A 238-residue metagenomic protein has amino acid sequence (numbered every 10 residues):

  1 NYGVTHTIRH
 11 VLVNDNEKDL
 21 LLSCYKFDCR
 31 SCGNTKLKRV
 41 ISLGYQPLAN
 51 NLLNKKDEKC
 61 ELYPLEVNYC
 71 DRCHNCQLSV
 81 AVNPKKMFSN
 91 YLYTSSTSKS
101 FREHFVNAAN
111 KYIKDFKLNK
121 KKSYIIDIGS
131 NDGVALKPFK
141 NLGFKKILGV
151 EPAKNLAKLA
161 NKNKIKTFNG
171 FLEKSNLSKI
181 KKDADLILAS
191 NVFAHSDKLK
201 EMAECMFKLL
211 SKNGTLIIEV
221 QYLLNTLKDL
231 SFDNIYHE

Functional and structural regions predicted by a protein language model:
N14-S100: N-terminal juxtadomain amphipathic helix that follows a signal peptide/anchor or precedes a small N-terminal auxiliary
N51, I218-E238: Short, glycine-/aromatic-enriched active-site segment of Class I SAM-dependent methyltransferases
K121-N131: Conserved class I S-adenosyl-L-methionine
D132-F144: Conserved SAM-binding loop of SAM-dependent methyltransferases across substrates and taxa, primarily the Class I
K146-E151: Conserved SAM-binding motif I beta-strand of class I
K164-L177: Conserved SAM-binding strand-loop segment of SAM-dependent methyltransferases
L188: A conserved beta-strand element that flanks and buttresses the S-adenosyl-L-methionine
K200-T215: A short glycine-rich, Lys/Arg-flanked "PGG" loop and its adjoining helix->strand segment in the class I
